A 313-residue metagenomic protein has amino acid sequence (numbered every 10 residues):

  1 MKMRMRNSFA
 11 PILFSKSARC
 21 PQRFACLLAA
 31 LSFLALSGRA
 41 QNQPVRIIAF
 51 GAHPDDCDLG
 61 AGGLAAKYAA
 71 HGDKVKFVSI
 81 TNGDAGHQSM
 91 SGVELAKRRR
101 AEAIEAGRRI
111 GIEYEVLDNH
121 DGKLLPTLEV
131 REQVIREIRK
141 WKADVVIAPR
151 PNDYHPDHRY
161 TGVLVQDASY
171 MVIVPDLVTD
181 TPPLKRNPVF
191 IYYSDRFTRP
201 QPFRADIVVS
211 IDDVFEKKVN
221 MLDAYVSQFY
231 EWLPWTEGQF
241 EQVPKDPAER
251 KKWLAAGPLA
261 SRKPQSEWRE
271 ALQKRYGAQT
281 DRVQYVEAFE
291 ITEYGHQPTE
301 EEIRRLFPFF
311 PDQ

Functional and structural regions predicted by a protein language model:
M1-C20: N-terminal secretory signal peptides that target proteins for export/translocation
R23-A35: Bacterial N-terminal signal peptides
A40-W141, V163, M171, T181: Active-site rim/loop-helix segments in enzyme catalytic domains that contact anionic ligands
P44, K142-A143, N187, A205: Local beta-strand N-terminus motif with an aromatic residue
D73, K185-P188: A short helix->loop->beta-strand "cap" motif at the edges of active sites that frequently abuts
H87-M90, Q201-A205: Short acidic, glycine/proline-rich loop/turn micro-motifs
E137-T181: Active-site adenylate/phosphate-handling loop in enzymes that bind or generate adenylated species
V174-T179, L184-R186, P200-Q201, I207-Q313: C-terminal accessory domains and tails appended to enzymatic cores
